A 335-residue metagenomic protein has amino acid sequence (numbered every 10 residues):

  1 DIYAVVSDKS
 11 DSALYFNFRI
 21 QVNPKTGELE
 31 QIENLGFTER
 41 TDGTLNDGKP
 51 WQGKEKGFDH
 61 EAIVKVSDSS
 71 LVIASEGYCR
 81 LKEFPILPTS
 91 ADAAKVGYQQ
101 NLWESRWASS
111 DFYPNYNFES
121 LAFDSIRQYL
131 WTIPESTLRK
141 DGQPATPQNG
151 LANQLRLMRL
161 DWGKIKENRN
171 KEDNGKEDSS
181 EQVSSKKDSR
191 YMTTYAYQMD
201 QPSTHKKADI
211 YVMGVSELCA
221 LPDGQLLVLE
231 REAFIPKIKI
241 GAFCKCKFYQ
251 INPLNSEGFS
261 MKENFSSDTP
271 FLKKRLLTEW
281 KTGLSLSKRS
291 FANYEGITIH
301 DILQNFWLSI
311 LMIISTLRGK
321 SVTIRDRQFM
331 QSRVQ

Functional and structural regions predicted by a protein language model:
D1-Q335: Sequence/structural signature of beta-propeller domains
